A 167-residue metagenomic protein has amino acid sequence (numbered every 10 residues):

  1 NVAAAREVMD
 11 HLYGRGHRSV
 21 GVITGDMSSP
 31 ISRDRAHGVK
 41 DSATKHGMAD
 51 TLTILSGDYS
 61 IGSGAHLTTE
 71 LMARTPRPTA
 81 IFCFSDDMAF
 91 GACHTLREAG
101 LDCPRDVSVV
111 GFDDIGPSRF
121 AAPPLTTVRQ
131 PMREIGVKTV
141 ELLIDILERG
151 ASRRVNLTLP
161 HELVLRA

Functional and structural regions predicted by a protein language model:
N1-A167: Bacterial carbohydrate/catabolite-sensing allosteric modules
